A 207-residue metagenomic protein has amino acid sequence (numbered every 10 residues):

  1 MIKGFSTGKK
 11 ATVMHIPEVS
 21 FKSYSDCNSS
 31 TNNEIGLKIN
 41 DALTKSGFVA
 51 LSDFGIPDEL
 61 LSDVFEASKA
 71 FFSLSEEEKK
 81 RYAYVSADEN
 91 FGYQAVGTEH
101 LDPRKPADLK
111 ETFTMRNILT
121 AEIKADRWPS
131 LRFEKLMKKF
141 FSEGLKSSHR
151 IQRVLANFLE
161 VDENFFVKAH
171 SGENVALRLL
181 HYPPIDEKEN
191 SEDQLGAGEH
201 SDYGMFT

Functional and structural regions predicted by a protein language model:
M1-T207: Peripheral, non-catalytic segments flanking oxidoreductase cores
